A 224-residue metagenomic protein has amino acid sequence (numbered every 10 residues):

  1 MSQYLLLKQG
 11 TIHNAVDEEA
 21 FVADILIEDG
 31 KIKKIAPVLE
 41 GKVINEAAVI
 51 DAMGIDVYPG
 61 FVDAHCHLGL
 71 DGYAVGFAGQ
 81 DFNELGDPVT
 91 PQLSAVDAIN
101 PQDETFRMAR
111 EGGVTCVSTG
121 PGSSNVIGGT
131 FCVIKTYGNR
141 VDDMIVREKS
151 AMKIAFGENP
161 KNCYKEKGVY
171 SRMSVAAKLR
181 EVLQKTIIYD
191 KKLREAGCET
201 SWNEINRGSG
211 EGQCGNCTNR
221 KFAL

Functional and structural regions predicted by a protein language model:
M1-I44, I55: N-terminal metal-binding scaffold of metallo-dependent hydrolase/deaminase domains
L6, A47-D51, V133, A151: Conserved beta-strand scaffold positions in the cores of enzyme catalytic domains, especially in NTP/NDP-utilizing
I12, I32, E40, I55 (+4 more regions): Short, glycine-/Ser/Thr-/acidic-enriched flexible segments
F21, G76-G79, C132-V133: Short, glycine/charged-enriched secondary-structure capping and boundary segments
L26, K34, V49-D51, F61-D63: Short, conserved beta-strand segments within well-ordered enzyme catalytic domains that often line or immediately flank
V43, G79, V126-G128: Short secondary-structure boundary/hinge segments and terminal tails
I55-G120: Metal-associated gating/positioning segment near the N- to mid-region
G112-L224: Polyanionic/metal-chelating signatures
